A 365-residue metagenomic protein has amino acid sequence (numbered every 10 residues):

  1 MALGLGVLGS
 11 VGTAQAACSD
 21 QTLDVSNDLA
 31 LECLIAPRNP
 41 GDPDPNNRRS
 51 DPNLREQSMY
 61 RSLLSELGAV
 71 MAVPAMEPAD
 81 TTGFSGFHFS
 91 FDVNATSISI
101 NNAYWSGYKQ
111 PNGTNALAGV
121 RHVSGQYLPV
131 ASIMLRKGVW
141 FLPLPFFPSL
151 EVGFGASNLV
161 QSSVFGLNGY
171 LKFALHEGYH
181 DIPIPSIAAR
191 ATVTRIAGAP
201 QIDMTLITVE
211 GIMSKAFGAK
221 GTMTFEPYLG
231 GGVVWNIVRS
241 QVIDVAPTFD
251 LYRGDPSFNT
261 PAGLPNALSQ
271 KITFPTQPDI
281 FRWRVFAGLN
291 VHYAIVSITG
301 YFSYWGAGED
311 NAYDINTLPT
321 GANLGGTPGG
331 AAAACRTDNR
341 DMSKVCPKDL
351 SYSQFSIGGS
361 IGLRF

Functional and structural regions predicted by a protein language model:
A16-G178: Transmembrane beta-barrel domains of Gram-negative outer membranes and organellar outer membranes
A17-D24, D28-L29, D44, R49 (+2 more regions): Predominantly the C-terminal beta-signal and adjacent terminal strand-loop region of outer-membrane beta-barrel
P78-D80, F89-F91, I133-V139, G169-L175 (+5 more regions): Residues on the lipid-exposed face of transmembrane beta-strands in outer-membrane beta-barrel proteins
G83-S85, Q126-I133, S162-G169, D203-V209 (+3 more regions): Residues that define the transmembrane beta-barrel architecture of outer-membrane proteins
V93-S97, F154-S162, L175, A191-A197 (+5 more regions): Transmembrane beta-strands of outer-membrane beta-barrel pores
N101-S106, L159-G169, G198-M204, V238-D250 (+3 more regions): Outer-membrane beta-barrel translocator domains and adjoining extracellular loop/strand segments of Gram-negative
L142-V152, G178-I182, G221, F225 (+1 more regions): Repeated loop/turn-to-beta-strand initiation elements of outer-membrane beta-barrel proteins
A188-G288: Detector for outer-membrane/organellar transmembrane beta-barrel domains, recognizing the amphipathic beta-strand
